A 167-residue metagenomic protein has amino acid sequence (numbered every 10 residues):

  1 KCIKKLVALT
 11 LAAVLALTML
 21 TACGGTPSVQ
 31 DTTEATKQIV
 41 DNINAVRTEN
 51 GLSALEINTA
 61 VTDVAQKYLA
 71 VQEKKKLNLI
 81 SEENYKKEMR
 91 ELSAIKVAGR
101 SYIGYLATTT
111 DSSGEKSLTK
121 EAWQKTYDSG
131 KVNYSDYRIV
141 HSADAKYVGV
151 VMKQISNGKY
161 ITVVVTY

Functional and structural regions predicted by a protein language model:
K1-T10: Bacterial N-terminal signal peptides that target proteins for export
L6-V7, V29-D31: Short, contiguous strand/loop micro-motifs
T10-L17: Alpha-helical transmembrane segments
T18-A22: C-terminal motif of bacterial Sec signal peptides marking the signal peptidase cleavage site
G24-P27: Bacterial signal peptide processing site
D31-K96, Y137, A145-V148: Short, well-ordered surface patches within globular domains
K87-Y167: A well-ordered secondary-structure block
